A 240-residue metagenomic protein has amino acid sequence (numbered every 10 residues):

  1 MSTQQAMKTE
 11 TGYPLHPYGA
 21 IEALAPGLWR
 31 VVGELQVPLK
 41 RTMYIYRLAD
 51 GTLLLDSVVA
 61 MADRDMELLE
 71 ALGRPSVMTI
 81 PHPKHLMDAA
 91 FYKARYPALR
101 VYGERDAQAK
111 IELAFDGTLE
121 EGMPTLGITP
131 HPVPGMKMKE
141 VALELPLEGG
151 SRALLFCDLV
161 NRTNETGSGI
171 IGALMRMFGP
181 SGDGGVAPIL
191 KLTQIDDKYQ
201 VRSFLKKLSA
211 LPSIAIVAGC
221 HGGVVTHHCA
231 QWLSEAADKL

Functional and structural regions predicted by a protein language model:
S2-A60, L113-F178, Q200-S213: Catalytic core of the metallo-beta-lactamase
V31-E34, V58-A62, P75-V77, A90-R95 (+1 more regions): Cap/insert and terminal regions of metallo-dependent hydrolase folds
L55-S57, S76-P83, Y102-E104, L154-D158 (+2 more regions): Active-site neighborhood of phospho(di)ester-bond hydrolases with catalytic His/Asp-centered motifs
M61-G103: Active-site metal-binding motif and surrounding structural segment of the metallo-beta-lactamase
D63-R64, D88, A107-E112, T226: Short, charged/polar "capping" segments at the starts of alpha-helices and the immediately preceding loops
K84, G103-K110, G117-E120: Short, polar loop motifs at secondary-structure junctions
H85, N161, V224: Short active-site segment of divalent metal-dependent hydrolases/proteases that encodes the spacing between
Y96-L99, G117-E121, E235-A236: Short, hinge-like loop/turn segments at secondary-structure boundaries
